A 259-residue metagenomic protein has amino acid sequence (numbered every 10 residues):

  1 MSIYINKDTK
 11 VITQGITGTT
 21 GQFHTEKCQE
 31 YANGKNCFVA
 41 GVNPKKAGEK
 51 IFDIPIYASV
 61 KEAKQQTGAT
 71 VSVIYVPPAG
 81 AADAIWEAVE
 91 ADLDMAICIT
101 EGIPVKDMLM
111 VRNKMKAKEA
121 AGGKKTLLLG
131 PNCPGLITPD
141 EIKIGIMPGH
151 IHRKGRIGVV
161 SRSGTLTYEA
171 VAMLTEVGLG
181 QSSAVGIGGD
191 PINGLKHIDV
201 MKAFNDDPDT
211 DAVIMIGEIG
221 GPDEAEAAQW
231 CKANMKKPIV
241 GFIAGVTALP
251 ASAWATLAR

Functional and structural regions predicted by a protein language model:
M1-R259: Catalytic-core regions of core metabolic enzymes, especially those transforming organic acids/acyl-group intermediates
